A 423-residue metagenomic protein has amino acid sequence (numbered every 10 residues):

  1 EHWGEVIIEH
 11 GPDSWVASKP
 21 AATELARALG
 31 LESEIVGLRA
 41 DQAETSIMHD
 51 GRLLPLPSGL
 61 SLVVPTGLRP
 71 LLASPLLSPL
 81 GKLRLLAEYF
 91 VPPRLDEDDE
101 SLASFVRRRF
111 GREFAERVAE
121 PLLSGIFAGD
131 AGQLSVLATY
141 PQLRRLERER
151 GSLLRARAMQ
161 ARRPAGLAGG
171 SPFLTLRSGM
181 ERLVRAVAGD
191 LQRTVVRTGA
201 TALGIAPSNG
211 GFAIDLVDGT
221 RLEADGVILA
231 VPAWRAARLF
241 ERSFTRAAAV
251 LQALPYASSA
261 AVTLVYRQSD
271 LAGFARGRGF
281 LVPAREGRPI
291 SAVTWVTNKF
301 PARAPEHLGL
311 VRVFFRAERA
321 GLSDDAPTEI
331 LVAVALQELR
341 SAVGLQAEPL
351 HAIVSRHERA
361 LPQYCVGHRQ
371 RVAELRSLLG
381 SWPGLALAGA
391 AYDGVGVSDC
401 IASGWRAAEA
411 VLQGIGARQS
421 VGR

Functional and structural regions predicted by a protein language model:
H2-E9, T245, H368-R369: Short glycine/proline- and charge-enriched loop/turn segments that cap or connect secondary-structure elements
G4-P93: Dinucleotide-binding Rossmann-like beta1-alpha1 core, especially the glycine-rich loop that anchors the ADP
P12, S33, A224-D225, P349: Local beta-strand N-terminus motif with an aromatic residue
S18, R108-R109, A230-V231: Short, well-ordered coil/turn residues at beta-beta hairpins and beta-strand->alpha-helix junctions within
I35, V195-T198, A202, P349-V354 (+1 more regions): Generic structural signal for residues in well-ordered beta-strands
D41-E44, V64, L68, L80-G204 (+2 more regions): Active-site/ligand-binding neighborhood in enzyme catalytic cores
P57-S61, G211, F274-G277, S291-R423: Conserved flavin/dinucleotide-binding core of flavoenzymes
T198-D325, E329, Q337-A342, G422-R423: Mid-domain catalytic core of redox enzymes that form a hydrophobic substrate pocket/lid adjacent to a catalytic redox
